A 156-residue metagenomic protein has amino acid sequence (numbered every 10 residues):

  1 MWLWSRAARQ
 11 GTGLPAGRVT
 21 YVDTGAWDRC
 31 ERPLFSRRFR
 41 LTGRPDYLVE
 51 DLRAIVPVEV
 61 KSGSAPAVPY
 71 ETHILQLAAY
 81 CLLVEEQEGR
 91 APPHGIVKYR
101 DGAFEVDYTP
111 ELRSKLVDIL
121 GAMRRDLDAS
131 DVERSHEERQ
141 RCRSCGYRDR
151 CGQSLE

Functional and structural regions predicted by a protein language model:
M1-P15: N-terminal signal-anchor transmembrane alpha helix of single-pass membrane proteins, serving as the membrane-anchoring
G17-R53: Active-site metal-binding core of divalent-cation-utilizing nuclease and nuclease-like domains
D28, V56, G95: A broad, low-specificity signal marking well-ordered, structured residues that form hydrophobic/aromatic
R32, S36-T42, E86-E156: Metal-dependent nuclease catalytic regions and adjoining charged, substrate-binding loops involved in nucleic-acid end
L41-P66, L77-L82: Conserved catalytic cores of phosphodiester-cleaving nucleases, focusing on short active-site segments
V60-A67, R100-V106: Short acidic, glycine/Ser/Thr-rich loop/turn "cap" segments at secondary-structure junctions
A65-V68, R113-K115: A short local loop/turn or secondary-structure capping micro-motif enriched for an aromatic residue
Y70-H73: Short, conserved glycine- and acidic-residue-centered signature motifs in active-site or ligand-binding loops
